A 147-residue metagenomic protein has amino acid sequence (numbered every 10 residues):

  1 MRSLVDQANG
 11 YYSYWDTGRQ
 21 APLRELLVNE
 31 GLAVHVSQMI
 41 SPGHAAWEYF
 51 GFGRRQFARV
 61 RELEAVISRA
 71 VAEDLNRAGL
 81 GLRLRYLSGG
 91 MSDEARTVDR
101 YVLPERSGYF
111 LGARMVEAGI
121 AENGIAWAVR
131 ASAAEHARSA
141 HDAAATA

Functional and structural regions predicted by a protein language model:
M1, G43-H44, F52-A58, I125-E135: General structural signal for secondary-structure boundaries
M1, R24-V28, L103-L111: Short, contiguous, pocket-lining structural segments that sit at or immediately flank catalytic/ligand-binding sites
M1-Y12, G31: Catalytic glutamate of the conserved HExxH
R2, E30, V34-Q38, F110-E117: Short, hydrophobic/amphipathic alpha-helical patches that form generic packing surfaces within helical domains
L4-Q7, L23, M115: Cysteine-nucleophile amide-bond enzymes
A8, M39-I40, A118-E122: Active-site catalytic microenvironments for nucleophilic, acid-base chemistry
S13-A70, A144-A147: Post-HExxH zinc-binding segment in Zn-dependent metallohydrolases
E64-A147: Pan-zinc metallopeptidase signature
